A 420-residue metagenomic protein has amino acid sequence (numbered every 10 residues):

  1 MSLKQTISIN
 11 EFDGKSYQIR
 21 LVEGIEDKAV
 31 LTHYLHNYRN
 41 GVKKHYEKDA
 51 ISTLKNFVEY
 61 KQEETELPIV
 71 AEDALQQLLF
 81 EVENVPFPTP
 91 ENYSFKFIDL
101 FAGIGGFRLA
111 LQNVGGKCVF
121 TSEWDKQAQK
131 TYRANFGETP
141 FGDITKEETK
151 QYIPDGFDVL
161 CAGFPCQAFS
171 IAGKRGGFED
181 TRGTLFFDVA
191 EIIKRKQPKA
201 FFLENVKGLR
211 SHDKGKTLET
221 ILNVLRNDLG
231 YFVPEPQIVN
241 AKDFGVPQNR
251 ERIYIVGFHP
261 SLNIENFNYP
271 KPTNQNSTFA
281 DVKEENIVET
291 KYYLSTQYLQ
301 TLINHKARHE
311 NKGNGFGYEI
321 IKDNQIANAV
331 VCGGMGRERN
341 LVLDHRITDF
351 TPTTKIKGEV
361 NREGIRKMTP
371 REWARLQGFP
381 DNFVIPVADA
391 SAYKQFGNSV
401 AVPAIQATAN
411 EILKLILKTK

Functional and structural regions predicted by a protein language model:
M1-P88, Q300-K420: C-terminal target-recognition/interaction regions appended to catalytic cores
Q62-L67, A71-E72, Q77, E81-Q197 (+2 more regions): Core alpha/beta nucleotide-donor-binding catalytic domains of modification enzymes
I104, L218, R252, N398-Q406: Short alpha-helical patches at coil-to-helix transitions and adjacent helical residues in well-structured domains
L111, L225-L229, I412: Hydrophobic alpha-helical packing residues
E147-F157, Q167-R337: Class I S-adenosyl-L-methionine
G163, A200, K367-P370: Short aromatic/basic micro-patch
